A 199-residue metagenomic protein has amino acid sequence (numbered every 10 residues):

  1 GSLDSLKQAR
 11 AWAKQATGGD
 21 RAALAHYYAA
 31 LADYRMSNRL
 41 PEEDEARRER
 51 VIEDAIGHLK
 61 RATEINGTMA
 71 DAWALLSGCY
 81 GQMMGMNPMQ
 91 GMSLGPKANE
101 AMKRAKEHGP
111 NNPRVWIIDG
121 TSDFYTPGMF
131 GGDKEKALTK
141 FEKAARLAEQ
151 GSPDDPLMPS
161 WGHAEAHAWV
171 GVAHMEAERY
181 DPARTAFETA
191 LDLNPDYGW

Functional and structural regions predicted by a protein language model:
G1-R39: N-terminal leader/linker segments that initiate helical-solenoid repeat arrays
A13-Y28, E43, L59-D71, K103-N112 (+1 more regions): Flexible helix-coil transition and linker loops at the boundaries of alpha-helical arrays
R21, Y28, V51, T68-D71 (+7 more regions): Structural signature of alpha-solenoid helical repeat junctions
A29-L31, M36, L76, M83 (+3 more regions): Structural register within alpha-helical repeat arrays
